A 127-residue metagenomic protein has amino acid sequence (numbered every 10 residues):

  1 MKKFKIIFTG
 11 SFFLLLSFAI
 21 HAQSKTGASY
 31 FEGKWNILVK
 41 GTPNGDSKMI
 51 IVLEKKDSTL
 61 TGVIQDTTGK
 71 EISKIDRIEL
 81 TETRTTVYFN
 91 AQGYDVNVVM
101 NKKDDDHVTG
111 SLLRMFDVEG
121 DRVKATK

Functional and structural regions predicted by a protein language model:
M1-T26: Bacterial Sec-dependent N-terminal signal peptides
S24-N101, G110-K127: Central antiparallel beta-sheet cores of small beta-barrel/beta-sandwich binding domains
